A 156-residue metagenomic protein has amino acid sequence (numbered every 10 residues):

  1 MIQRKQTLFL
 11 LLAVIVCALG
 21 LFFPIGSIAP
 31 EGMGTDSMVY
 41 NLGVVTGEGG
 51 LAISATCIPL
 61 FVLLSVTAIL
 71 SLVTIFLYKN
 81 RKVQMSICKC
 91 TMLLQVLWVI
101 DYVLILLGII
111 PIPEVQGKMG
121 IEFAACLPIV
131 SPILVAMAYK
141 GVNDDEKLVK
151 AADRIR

Functional and structural regions predicted by a protein language model:
I2-F9, I53-L60, R81-C88, P113 (+1 more regions): Membrane-interface helix-boundary signature
R4-S27: N-terminal signal-anchor transmembrane alpha helix
L11, L72-Q95, R154-R156: Cytoplasmic juxtamembrane regions at transmembrane-helix boundaries
L19-V44: Membrane-helix exit/juxtamembrane interface segments
L42-S65: Interfacial helix-start motif at the membrane-water boundary
L70-L77, L104-G108: Membrane-helix exit/interface motif
V99-R156: Alpha-helical transmembrane segments of multi-pass integral membrane proteins, characterized by long hydrophobic
